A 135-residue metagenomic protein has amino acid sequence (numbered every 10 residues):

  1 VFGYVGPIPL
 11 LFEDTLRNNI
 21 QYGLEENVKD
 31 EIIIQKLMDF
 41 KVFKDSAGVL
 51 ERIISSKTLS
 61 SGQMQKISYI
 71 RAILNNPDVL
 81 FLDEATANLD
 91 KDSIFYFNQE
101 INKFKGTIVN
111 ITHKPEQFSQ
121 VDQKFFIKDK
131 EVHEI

Functional and structural regions predicted by a protein language model:
V1-F2, I32, T107: ABC transporter nucleotide-binding domains
V1-L10, P115: ABC ATPase nucleotide-binding domain signature
F12, F40-I67, R71: ABC-fold ATPase nucleotide-binding domain signature/coupling loops
R17-I54, N98-Q99: ABC ATPase nucleotide-binding domain helical subdomain, centered on the C-loop/LSGGQ "ABC signature"
S55, E84-A85, L89-D92: Walker B catalytic motif
A72-D78: A short, proline-enriched helix->beta-strand linker immediately N-terminal to the Walker B motif in ABC-type P-loop
E100-K114, F118: Conserved catalytic loops of ABC-family nucleotide-binding domains
H113-K114, Q120-I135: H-loop (His-switch) and adjacent beta-strand-loop-beta switch element of ABC-type ATPase nucleotide-binding domains
